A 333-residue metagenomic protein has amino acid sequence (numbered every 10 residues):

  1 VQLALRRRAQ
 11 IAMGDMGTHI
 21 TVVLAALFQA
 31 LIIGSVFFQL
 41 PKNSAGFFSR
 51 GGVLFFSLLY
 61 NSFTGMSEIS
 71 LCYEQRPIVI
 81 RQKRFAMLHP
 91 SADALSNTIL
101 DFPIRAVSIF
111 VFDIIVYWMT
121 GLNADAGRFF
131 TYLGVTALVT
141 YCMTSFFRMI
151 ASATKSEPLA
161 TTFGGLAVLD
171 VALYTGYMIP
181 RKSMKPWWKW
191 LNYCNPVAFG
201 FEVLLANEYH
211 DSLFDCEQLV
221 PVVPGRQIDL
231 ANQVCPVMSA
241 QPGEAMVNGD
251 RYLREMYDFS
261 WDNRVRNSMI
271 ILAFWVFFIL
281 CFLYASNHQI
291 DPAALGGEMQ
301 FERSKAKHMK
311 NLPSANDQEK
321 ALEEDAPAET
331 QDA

Functional and structural regions predicted by a protein language model:
V1-R6: Extended, low-complexity, polar regulatory segments
Q10-A333: Membrane-spanning alpha-helical segments of multipass transporters and channels
